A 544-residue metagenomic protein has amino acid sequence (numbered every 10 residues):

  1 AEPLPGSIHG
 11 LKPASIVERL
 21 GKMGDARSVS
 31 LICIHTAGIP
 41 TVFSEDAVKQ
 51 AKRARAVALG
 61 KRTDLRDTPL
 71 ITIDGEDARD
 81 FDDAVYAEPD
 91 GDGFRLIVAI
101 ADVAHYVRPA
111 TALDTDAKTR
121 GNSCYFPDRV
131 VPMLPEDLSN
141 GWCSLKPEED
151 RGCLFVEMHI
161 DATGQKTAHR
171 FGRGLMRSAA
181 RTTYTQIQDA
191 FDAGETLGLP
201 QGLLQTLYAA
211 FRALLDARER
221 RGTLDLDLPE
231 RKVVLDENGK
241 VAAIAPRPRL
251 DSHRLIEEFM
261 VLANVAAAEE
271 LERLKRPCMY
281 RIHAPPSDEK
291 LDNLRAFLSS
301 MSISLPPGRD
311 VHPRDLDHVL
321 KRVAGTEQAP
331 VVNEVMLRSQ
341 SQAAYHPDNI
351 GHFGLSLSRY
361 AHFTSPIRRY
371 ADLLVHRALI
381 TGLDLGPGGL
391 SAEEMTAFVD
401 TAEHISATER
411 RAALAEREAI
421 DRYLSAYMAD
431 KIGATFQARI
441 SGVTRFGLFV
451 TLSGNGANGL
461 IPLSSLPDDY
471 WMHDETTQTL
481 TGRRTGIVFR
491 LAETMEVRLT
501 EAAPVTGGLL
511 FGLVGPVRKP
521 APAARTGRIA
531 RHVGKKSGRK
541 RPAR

Functional and structural regions predicted by a protein language model:
A1-R544: Conserved, carboxylate-rich catalytic/transport cores that coordinate ions
